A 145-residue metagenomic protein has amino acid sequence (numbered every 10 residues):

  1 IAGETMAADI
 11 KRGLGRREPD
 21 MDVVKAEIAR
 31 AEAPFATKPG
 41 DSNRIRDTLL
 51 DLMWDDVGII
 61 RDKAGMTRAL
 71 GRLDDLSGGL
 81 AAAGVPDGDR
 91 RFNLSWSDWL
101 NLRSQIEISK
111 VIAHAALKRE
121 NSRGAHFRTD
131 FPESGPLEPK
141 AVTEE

Functional and structural regions predicted by a protein language model:
I1-E145: Glycine- and aromatic-enriched mobile tails/lids
